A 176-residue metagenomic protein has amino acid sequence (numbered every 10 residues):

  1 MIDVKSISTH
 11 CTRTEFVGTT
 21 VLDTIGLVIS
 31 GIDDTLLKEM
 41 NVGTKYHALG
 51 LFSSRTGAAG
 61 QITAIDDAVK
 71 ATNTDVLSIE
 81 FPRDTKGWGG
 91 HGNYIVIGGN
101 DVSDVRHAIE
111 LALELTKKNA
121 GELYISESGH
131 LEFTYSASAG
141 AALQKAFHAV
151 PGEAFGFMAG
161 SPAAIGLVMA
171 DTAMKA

Functional and structural regions predicted by a protein language model:
I2-G90, N100-A176: Long, contiguous binding/interaction regions
H91-I95: Short glycine/threonine-rich beta-strand-turn micro-motifs
